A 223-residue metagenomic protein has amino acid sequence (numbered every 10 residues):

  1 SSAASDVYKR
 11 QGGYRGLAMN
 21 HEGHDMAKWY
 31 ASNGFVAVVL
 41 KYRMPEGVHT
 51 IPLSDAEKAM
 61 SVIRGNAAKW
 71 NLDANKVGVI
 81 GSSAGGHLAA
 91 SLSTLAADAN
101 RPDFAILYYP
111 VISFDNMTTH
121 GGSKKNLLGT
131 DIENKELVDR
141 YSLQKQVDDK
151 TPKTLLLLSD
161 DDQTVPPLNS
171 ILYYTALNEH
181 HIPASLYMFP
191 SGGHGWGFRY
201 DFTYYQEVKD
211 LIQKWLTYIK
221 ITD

Functional and structural regions predicted by a protein language model:
S2-Y8: Short, small-residue-biased leader/transition segments that mark boundaries at the very start of proteins
Q11-T50, H87, D115, Q163 (+1 more regions): Short substrate-entry loop that stabilizes the transition state in hydrolases
A18-D25, V38-A74, R199-E207: Catalytic nucleophile-loop/oxyanion-hole region of alpha/beta-hydrolase and closely related hydrolase-like folds
K58-G122, V138: Primarily recognizes the serine-hydrolase "nucleophile elbow" in alpha/beta-hydrolase and SGNH/GDSL folds
D131-Q146, T151-P152: Active-site nucleophile elbow and catalytic-triad environment of alpha/beta-hydrolase enzymes
K150, L155-L158, D162: Short beta-strand/loop motif that positions the catalytic acidic residue of the alpha/beta-hydrolase fold
Q163-L172: Conserved alpha/beta-hydrolase "acid-adjacent" motif
I171-D223: C-terminal catalytic histidine-bearing segment of alpha/beta-hydrolase fold enzymes
